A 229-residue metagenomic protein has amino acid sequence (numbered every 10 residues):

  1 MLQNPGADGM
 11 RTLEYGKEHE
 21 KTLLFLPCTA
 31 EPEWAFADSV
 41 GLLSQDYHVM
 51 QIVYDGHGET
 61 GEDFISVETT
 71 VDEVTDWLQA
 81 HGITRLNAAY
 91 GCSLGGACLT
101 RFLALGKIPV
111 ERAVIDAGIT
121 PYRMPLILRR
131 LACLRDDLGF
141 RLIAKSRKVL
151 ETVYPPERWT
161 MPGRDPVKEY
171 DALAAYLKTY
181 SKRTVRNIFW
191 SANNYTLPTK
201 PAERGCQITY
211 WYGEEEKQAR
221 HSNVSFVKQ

Functional and structural regions predicted by a protein language model:
M1-M10: N-terminal cap/lid segment of alpha/beta-hydrolase-fold proteins
M10-E59: Conserved HGGG/HGGXW glycine-rich cap/lid loop of the alpha/beta-hydrolase fold
D38, R101-L105: Active-site signature of alpha/beta-hydrolase-fold catalytic machinery across serine- and Asp/Cys-nucleophile hydrolases
M50-Y90: Active-site loop/oxyanion-hole signature of alpha/beta-hydrolase fold enzymes
G91-L99: Gly/Ala-rich beta-loop-alpha elbow adjacent to hydrolase catalytic centers
A104, V110-L142: Flexible "cap/lid" loop of the alpha/beta hydrolase fold
R147-P166, Y176, N187-N193, W211-Y212: Helix-loop "lid/cap" segments that line or gate small-molecule binding pockets
R183-F226: Conserved serine/cysteine hydrolase catalytic core
